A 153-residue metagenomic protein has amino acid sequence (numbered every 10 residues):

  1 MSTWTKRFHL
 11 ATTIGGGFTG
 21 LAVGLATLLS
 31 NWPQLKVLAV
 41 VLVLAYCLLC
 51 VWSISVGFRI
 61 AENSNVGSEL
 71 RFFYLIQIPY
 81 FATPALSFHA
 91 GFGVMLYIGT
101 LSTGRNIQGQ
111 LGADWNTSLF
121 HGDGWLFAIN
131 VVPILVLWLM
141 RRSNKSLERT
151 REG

Functional and structural regions predicted by a protein language model:
M1-G153: Topology signature of small-to-medium multi-pass alpha-helical membrane proteins
